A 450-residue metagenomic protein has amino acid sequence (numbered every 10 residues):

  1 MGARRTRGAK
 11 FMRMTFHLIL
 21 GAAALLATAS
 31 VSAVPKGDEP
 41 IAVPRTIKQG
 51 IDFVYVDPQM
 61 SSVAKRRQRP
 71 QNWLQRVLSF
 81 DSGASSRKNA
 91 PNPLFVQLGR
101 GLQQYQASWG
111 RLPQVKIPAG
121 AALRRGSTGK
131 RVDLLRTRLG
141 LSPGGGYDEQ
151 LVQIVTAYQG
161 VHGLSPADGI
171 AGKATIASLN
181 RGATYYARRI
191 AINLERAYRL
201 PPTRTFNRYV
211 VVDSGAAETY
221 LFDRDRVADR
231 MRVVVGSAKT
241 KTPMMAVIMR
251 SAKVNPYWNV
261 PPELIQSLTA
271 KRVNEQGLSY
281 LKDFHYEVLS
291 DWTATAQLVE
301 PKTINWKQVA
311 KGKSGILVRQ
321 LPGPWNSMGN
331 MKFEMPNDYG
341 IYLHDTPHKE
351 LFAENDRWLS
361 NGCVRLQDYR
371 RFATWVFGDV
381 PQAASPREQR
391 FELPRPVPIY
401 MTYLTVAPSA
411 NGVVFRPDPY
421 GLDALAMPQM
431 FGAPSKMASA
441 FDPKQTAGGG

Functional and structural regions predicted by a protein language model:
R5-I19: Bacterial N-terminal signal peptides that target proteins for export
L20-L25: Hydrophobic helical h-region of N-terminal Sec-dependent signal peptides in bacterial secretory/periplasmic proteins
A27-S32: N-terminal signal peptide c-region/cleavage motif recognized by signal peptidases
V34-S142, E149, T156-A167, K173-G450: Well-ordered beta-sheet/strand-loop patches within structured domains
